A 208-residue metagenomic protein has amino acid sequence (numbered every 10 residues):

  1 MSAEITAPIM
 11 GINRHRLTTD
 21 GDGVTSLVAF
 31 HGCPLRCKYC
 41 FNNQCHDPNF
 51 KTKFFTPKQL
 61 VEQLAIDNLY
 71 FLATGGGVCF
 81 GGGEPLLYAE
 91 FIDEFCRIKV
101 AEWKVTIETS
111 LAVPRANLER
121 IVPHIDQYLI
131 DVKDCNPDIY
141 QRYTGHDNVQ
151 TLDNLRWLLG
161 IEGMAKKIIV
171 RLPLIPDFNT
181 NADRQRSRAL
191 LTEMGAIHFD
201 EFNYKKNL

Functional and structural regions predicted by a protein language model:
M1-N49, I66-L72: N-terminal [4Fe-4S]-dependent radical SAM core
K51-K53: Active-site beta-loop-alpha junctions of metal-dependent nucleic acid enzymes, especially the RNase H-like/DDE
A65-L69, T74-G77, G81-G82, L86-N207: Conserved AdoMet/S-adenosylmethionine-binding subsite of the radical SAM
